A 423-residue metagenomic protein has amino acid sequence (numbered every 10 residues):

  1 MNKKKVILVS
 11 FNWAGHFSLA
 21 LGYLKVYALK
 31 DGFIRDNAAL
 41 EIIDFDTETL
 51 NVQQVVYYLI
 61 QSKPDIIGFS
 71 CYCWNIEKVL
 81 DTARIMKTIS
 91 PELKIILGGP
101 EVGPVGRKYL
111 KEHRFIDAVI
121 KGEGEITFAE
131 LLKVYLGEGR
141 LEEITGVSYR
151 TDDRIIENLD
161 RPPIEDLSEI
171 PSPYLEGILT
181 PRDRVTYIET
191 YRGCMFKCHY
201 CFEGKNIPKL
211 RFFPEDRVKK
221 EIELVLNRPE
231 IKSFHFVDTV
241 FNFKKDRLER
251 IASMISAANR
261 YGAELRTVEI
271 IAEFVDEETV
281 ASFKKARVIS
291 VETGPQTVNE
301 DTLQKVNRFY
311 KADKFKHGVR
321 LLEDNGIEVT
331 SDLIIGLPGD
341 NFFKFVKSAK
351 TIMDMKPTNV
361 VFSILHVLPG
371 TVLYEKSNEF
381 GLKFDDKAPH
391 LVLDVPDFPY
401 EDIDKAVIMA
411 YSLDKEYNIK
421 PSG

Functional and structural regions predicted by a protein language model:
M1-F11, I34-I42, V52, V56 (+3 more regions): Radical SAM enzyme core and accessory elements
M1-K3, I144, Y149-Y187: N-terminal [4Fe-4S]-dependent radical SAM core
M1-Y27: A short, flexible N-terminal coil/short beta segment enriched in small residues
K5, Y27-A28, A39-D160: Glycine-rich beta-alpha loop elements in corrinoid/cobalamin-binding modules across cobalamin-dependent enzymes
L24, V55-Y58, K78, T82-M86 (+5 more regions): A general structural detector for well-ordered alpha-helical segments in enzyme core domains, enriched
I66, K94-I96, K219, L226-V237 (+5 more regions): Conserved C-terminal portion of the radical SAM core fold that forms the substrate/S-adenosylmethionine-binding
K108-I126, V280-S290, T351-F362: Structural recognition of alpha->loop->beta junctions
S168-V329, I335: Radical SAM [4Fe-4S] cluster-binding motif and immediate context
